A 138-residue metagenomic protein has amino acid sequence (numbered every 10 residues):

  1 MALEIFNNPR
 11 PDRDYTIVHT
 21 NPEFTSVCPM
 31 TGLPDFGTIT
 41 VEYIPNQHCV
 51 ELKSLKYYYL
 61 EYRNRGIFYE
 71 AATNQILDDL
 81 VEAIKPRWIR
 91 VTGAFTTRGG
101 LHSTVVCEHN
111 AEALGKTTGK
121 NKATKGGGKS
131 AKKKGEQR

Functional and structural regions predicted by a protein language model:
M1-R138: N-terminal intrinsically disordered, cationic/polar leader segments that include organellar targeting peptides
